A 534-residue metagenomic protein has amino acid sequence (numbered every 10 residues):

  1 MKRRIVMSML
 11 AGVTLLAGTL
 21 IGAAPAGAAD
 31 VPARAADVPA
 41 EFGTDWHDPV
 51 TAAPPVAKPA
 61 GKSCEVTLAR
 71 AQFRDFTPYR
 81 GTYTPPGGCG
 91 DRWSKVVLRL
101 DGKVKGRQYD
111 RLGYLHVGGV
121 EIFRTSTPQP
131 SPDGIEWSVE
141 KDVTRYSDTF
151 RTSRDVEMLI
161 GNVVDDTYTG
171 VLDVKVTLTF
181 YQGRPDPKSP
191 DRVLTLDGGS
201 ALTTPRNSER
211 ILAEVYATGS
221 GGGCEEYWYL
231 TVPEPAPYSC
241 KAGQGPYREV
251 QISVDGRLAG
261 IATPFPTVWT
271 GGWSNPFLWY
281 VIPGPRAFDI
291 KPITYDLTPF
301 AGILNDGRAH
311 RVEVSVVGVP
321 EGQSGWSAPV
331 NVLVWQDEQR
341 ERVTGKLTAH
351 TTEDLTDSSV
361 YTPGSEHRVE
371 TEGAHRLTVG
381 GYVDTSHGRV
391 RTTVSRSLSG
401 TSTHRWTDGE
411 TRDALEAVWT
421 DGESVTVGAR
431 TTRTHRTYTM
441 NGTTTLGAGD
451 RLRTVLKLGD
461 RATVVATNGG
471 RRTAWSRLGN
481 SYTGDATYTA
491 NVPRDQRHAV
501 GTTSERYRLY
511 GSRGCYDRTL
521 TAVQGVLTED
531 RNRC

Functional and structural regions predicted by a protein language model:
M1-A29: Secretory targeting and sorting signals
V31-P55, P59-A69, R74-R80, T84-W93 (+6 more regions): Beta-strand-rich ligand-recognition modules
G88-V97, T204-L212, G223, T393: Extended extracellular/luminal ectodomain segments enriched in beta-structured repeat modules
Q182-G223: A structural/positional concept
S189-T203, D337-W406: Compositionally biased low-complexity segments at domain edges in trafficked proteins and select soluble regulators
C224-W228: Short helix/loop segment immediately N-terminal to the Walker
